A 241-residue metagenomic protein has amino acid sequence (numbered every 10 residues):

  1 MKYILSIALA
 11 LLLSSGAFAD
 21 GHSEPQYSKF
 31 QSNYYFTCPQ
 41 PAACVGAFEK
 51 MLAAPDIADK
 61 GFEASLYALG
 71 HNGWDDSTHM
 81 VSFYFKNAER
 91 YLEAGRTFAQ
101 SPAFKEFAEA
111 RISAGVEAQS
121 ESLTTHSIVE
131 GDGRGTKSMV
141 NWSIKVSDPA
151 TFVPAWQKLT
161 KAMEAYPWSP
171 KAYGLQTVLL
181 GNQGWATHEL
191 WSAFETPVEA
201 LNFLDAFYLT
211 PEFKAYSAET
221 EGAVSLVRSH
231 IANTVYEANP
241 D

Functional and structural regions predicted by a protein language model:
M1-I4: Positively charged n-region of N-terminal signal peptides that target proteins for export
S6-S14: Bacterial N-terminal signal peptides
A19-A215, E219-D241: Short S/T/G/P-rich N-terminal loop/turn motif that feeds into the first structured element of a domain
